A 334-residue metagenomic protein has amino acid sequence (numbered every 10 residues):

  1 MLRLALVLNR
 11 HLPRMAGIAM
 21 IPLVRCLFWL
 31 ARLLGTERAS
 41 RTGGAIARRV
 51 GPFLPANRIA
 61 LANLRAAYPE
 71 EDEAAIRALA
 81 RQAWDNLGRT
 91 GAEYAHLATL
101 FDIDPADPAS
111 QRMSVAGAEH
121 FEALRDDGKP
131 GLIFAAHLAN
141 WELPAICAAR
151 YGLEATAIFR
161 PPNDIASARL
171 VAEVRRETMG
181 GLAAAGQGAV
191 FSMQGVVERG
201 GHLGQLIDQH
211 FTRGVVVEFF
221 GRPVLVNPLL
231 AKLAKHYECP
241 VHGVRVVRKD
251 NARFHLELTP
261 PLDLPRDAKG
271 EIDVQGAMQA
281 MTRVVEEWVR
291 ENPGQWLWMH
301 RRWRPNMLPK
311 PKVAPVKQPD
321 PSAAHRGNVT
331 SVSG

Functional and structural regions predicted by a protein language model:
L2-A135, L170-A172, M179, A323-V332: Membrane-anchoring hydrophobic helices of lipid-metabolizing enzymes
H11, M15, E70, R81 (+4 more regions): Non-catalytic C-terminal accessory region of glycerolipid acyltransferases and related lyso-lipid remodeling enzymes
W29-L34, N140-A145, M193-G204: Short, composition-biased local secondary-structure segments
R58-I59, R160-I165, V224-N227: Active-site metal-coordination segments of metallo-dependent hydrolases
N86, L100, D126-G186, T212-V217 (+1 more regions): Catalytic core of membrane glycerolipid acyltransferases/transacylases, capturing the structured, soluble-facing
D107-M113, R160, M179-A184, F219-G221 (+1 more regions): Short, flexible loop segments at the rims of nucleotide/cofactor-binding pockets, characterized by
F121-E122, A145, V171-A172, M193-Q194 (+1 more regions): Short amphipathic alpha-helical segments and helix-helix/interface helices
